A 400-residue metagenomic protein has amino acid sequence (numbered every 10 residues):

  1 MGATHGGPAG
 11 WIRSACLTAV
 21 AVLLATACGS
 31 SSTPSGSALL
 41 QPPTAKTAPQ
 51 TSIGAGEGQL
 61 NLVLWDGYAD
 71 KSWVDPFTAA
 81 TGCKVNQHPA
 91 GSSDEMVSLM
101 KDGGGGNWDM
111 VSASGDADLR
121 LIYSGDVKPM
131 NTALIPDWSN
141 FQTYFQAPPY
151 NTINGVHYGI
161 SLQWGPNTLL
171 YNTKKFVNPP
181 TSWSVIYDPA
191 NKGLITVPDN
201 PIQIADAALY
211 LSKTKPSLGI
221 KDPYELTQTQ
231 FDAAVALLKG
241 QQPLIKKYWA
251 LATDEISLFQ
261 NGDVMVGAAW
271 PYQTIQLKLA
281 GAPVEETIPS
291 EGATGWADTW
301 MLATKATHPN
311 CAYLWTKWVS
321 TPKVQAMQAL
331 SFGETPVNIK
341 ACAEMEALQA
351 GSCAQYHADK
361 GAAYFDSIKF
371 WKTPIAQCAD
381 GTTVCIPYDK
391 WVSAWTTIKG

Functional and structural regions predicted by a protein language model:
L24-A27: C-terminal motif of bacterial Sec signal peptides marking the signal peptidase cleavage site
G29-S32: Bacterial signal peptide processing site
L39-L121: Early extracytoplasmic/lumenal segment of secretory-pathway proteins
V63-L64, Y68-D70, E95, N107-W108 (+1 more regions): Extracytoplasmic ligand-binding site segments that recognize negatively charged/polar headgroups
A117-R120, A268-P283: A ligand-binding cleft/hinge motif common to bilobed small-molecule-binding domains
A236-Q241, A280-T304: Periplasmic-binding protein-like
T294, A303-K369: Mature extracytoplasmic/periplasmic domains
F365-G400: Conserved C-terminal helix/tail region of periplasmic/extracytoplasmic solute-binding proteins
